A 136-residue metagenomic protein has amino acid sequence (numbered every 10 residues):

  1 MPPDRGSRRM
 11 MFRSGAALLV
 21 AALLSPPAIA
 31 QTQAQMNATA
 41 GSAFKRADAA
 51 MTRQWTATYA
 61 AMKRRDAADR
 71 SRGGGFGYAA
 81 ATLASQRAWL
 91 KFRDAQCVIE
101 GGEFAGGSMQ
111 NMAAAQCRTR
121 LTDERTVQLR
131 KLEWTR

Functional and structural regions predicted by a protein language model:
M1-M11: N-terminal secretory signal peptides that target proteins for export/translocation
S14-S25: Bacterial N-terminal signal peptides
P26-R136: N-terminal alpha-helical modules
